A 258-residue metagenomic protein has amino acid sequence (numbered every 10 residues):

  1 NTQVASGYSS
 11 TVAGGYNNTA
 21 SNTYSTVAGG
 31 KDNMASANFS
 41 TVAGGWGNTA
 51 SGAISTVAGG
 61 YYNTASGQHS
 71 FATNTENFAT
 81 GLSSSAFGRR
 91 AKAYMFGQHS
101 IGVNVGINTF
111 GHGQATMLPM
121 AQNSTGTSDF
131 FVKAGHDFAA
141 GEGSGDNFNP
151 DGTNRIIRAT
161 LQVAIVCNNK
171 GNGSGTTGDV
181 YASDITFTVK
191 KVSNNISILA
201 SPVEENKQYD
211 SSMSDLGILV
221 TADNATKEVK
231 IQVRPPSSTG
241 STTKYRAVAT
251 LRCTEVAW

Functional and structural regions predicted by a protein language model:
N1-N149, A249-T254: Periodic small-residue-enriched repeat registers in elongated scaffold domains
T2-Q3, F39, H69, T75-E76 (+5 more regions): Parallel beta-helix/beta-solenoid repeats that form elongated, surface-exposed shafts/blades used for receptor binding
I107-I157, A164-A182, N194-T243, W258: Surface-exposed ligand/attachment interfaces on beta-rich extracellular proteins
